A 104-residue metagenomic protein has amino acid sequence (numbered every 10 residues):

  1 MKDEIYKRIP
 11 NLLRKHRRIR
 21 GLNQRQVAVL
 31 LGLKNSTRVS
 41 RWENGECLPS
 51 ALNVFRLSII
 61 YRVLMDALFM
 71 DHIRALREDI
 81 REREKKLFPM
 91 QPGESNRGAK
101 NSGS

Functional and structural regions predicted by a protein language model:
M1-I19, N96: A short, Lys/Arg-rich alpha-helix, primarily the initiator
N11, G21-L22, K34, P49-L52: Residue-level signal for the short linker/turn that defines the boundary of a DNA-recognition helix
R14, R25, F55: Residues within the helices of the helix-turn-helix
H16, L30, R41-W42, D71: Residues in the recognition helix of alpha-helical DNA-binding motifs
R17, A28, S58: The alpha-helix within a helix-turn-helix
G21-R41: Short alpha-helical DNA-recognition segment
L52-A67: DNA major-groove recognition helix of helix-turn-helix/homeodomain DNA-binding modules
I59, F69-S104: Short, charged recognition helix plus adjacent turn of helix-turn-helix-like nucleic-acid-binding domains
